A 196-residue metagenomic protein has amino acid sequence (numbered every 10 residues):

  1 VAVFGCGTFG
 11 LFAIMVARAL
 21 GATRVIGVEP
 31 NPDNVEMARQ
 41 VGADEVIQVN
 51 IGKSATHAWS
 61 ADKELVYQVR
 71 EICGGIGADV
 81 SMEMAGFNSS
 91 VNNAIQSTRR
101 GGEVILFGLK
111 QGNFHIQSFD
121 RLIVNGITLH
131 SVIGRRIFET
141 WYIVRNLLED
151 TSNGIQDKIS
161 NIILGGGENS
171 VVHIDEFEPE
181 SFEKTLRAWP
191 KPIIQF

Functional and structural regions predicted by a protein language model:
V1-A2, E149: Rossmann-like dinucleotide/flavin-binding elements
A2-F4, M82, I105, I193-Q195: Structural motif
V3-C6, R18-V91: Adenosine-nucleotide cofactor-binding segment
G5-T8, L109: Glycine-rich Rossmann-fold phosphate-binding loop(s) that bind the pyrophosphate of adenine dinucleotide cofactors
L11-F12: Residues forming the Rossmann-fold NAD(P)(H) cofactor-binding site
R39, D44, Q48-I51, N88-G154 (+1 more regions): Glycine-rich phosphate-binding loop and adjacent beta-alpha segment of Rossmann(oid) nucleotide-cofactor-binding
C73, G86, R99-R100, L186-R187: Short conserved AdoMet
N92-I95, I137-F196: C-terminal hydrophobic helical "lid"/dimerization subdomain of Rossmann-like NAD(P)H-dependent oxidoreductases
